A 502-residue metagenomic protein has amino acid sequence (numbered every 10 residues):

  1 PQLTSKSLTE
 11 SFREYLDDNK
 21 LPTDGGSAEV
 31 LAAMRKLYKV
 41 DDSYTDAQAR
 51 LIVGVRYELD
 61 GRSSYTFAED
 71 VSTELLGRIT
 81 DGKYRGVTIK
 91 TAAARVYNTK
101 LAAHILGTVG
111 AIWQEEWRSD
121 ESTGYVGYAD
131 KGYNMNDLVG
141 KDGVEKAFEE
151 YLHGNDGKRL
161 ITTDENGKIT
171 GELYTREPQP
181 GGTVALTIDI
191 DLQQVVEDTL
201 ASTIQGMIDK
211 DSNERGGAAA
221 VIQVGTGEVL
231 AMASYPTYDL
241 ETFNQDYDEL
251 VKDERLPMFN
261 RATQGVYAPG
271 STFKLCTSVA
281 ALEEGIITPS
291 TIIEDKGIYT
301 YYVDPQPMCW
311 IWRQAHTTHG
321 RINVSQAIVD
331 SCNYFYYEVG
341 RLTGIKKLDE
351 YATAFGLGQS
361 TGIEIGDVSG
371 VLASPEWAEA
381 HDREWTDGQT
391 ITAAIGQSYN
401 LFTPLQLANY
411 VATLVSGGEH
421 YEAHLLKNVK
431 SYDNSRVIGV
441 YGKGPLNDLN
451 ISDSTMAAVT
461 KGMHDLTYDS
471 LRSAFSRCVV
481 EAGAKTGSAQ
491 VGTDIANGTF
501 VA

Functional and structural regions predicted by a protein language model:
P1-E177, K210, G217-A218: Membrane-proximal periplasmic segments of bacterial cell-envelope enzymes, especially penicillin-binding proteins
D70-V71, I190-D191, T343: Short beta->alpha linker loops
R95-Y97, Q193, V371-L372: A short acidic, often aromatic-flanked loop/helix-cap motif at beta-alpha or helix-coil junctions that lines enzyme
W113-E116, V195-V196, T403-P404: Short helix/loop capping segments that flank catalytic or ligand/cofactor-binding pockets
E149, H153-D156, N166-G167, E197-A201 (+3 more regions): Amphipathic, well-packed alpha-helical segments that form the structural scaffold of globular domains
T163-Q179, I188, S212, G217-S271 (+1 more regions): Beta-lactam-recognizing serine transpeptidase/beta-lactamase-like catalytic domain environment
T183-Q193: Bateman/CBS regulatory modules and CBS-like beta-alpha motifs in cytosolic regions of diverse proteins
L192-S212: Short, basic/aromatic recognition patches
